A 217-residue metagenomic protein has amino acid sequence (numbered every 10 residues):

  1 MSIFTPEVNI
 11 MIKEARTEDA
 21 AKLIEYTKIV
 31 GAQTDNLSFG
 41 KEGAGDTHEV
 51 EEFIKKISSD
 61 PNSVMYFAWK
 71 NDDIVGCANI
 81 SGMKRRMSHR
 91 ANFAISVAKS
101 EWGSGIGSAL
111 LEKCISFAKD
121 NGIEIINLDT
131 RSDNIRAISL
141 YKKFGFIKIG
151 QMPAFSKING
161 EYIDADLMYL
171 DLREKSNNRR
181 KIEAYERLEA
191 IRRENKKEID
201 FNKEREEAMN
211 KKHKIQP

Functional and structural regions predicted by a protein language model:
V8-I10, N71-C77, I163: Glycine-rich phosphate/pyrophosphate-binding loop shared by adenosine-nucleotide-utilizing enzymes
M11-E25: A short beta-loop-alpha structural element at the N-terminal edge of CoA-dependent acyl/N-acetyltransferase catalytic
T17, L37, K41-K99, L111-E112 (+1 more regions): Acetyl-CoA-dependent GNAT
I95-S100, S104, S132-D133: Active-site acidic-Proline motif in GNAT/NAT acetyltransferases
G103-S116, D120, S139-K143: Conserved acetyl-CoA-binding loop-helix of GNAT-fold acetyltransferases
A118-D129: Conserved GNAT acetyl-CoA-binding A-motif
N127-T130, K142, I147-I163: Conserved catalytic-core motifs of GNAT/GCN5-like acyltransferases
R180-P217: Short linear interaction segments
